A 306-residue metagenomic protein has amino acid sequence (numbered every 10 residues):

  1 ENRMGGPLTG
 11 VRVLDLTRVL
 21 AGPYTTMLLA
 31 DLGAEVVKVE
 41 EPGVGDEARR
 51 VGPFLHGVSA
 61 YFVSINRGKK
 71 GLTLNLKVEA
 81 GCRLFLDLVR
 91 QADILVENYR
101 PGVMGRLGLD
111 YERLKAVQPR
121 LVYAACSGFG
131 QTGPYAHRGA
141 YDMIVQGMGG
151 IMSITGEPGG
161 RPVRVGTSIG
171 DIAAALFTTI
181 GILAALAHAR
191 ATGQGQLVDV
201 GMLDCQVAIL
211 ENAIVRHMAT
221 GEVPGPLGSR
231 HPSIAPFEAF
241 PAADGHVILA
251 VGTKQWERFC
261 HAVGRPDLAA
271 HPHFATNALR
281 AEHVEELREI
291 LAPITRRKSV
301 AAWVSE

Functional and structural regions predicted by a protein language model:
E1-G181, A185-Q194: N-terminal helix-loop segment corresponding to the beta1-alpha1 unit of nucleotide/adenylate-binding folds
G43, F129-G130, M202-V207, I214 (+2 more regions): Glycine-rich beta-alpha junction loops
G45-E47, M218-P224: Short Pro/Gly-enriched beta-strand edge/turn motifs at strand-loop
R50, A60-Y61, P224-L227, P236-F237: Short, P/G- and charge-enriched loop/turn segments at secondary-structure junctions
L72, P224, V247-I248: Short, isolated positions in well-ordered beta-strands
Q131, G159-I169, R190-Q206, G225-P232 (+2 more regions): Conserved Rossmann-fold dehydrogenase catalytic segment
A175-Q196, A208-A219, C260-D267: Oxidoreductase and adenylate-handling cofactor-binding alpha/beta cores
S233-E306: Aromatic-enriched alpha-helical interface/lid elements that frame and gate functional surfaces
